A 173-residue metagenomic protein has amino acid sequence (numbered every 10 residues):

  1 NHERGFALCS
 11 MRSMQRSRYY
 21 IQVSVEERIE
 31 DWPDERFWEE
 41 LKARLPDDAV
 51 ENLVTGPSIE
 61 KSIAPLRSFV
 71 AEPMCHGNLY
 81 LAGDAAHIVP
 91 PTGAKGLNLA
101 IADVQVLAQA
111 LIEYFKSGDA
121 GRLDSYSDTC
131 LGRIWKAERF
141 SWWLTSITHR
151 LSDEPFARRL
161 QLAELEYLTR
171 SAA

Functional and structural regions predicted by a protein language model:
N1-L66, A71, C75: Conserved FAD-binding catalytic core of PHBH/FMO-like flavoproteins
F6-L8, R67-V70, A86-N98: Glycine-rich phosphate/pyrophosphate-binding beta-alpha loops
S17, V104-A108: Structural motif of enzymes handling amino- and sulfur-group chemistry
A64-P65, F69-H76, Y80, E138-S141 (+1 more regions): Conserved flavin/dinucleotide-binding core of flavoenzymes
C75, L97-A100: Short, conserved glycine- and acidic-residue-centered signature motifs in active-site or ligand-binding loops
C75-P91: Short FAD-binding loop at a beta-strand-to-alpha-helix junction that anchors the flavin cofactor in diverse
T92-A94, Q109-A173: C-terminal helical "tail/cap" subdomain of flavin- and related membrane-associated enzymes
